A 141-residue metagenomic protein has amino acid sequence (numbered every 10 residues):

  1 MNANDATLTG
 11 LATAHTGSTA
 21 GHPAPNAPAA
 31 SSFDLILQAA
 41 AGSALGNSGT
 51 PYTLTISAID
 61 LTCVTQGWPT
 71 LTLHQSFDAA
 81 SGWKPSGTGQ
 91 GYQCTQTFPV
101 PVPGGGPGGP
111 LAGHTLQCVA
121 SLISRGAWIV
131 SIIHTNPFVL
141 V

Functional and structural regions predicted by a protein language model:
M1-T13, H74-A80, L116-C118, L122-V141: Short beta-strand elements
L8, H15, T19, A30 (+6 more regions): Intrinsically disordered, low-complexity segments enriched in small/polar residues
H15-T53: Contiguous beta-strand segments within globular domains
A29-S31, N47-S81: Amphipathic alpha-helical interaction modules
F33-Q38, P51-D60, Y92-V139: Internal, hydrophobic beta-strand segments that form the core of beta-sheet-rich folds
T65-G105: Extended, solvent-exposed segments with strong compositional bias
